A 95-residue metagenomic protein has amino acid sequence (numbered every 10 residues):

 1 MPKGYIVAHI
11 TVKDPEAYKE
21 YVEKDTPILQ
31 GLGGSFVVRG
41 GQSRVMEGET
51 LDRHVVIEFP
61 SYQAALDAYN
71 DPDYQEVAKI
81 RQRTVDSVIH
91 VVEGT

Functional and structural regions predicted by a protein language model:
M1-R53, P60-N70, E93-T95: Short S/T/G/P-rich N-terminal loop/turn motif that feeds into the first structured element of a domain
Y62-H90: C-terminal structural segments of small proteins and small subunits
